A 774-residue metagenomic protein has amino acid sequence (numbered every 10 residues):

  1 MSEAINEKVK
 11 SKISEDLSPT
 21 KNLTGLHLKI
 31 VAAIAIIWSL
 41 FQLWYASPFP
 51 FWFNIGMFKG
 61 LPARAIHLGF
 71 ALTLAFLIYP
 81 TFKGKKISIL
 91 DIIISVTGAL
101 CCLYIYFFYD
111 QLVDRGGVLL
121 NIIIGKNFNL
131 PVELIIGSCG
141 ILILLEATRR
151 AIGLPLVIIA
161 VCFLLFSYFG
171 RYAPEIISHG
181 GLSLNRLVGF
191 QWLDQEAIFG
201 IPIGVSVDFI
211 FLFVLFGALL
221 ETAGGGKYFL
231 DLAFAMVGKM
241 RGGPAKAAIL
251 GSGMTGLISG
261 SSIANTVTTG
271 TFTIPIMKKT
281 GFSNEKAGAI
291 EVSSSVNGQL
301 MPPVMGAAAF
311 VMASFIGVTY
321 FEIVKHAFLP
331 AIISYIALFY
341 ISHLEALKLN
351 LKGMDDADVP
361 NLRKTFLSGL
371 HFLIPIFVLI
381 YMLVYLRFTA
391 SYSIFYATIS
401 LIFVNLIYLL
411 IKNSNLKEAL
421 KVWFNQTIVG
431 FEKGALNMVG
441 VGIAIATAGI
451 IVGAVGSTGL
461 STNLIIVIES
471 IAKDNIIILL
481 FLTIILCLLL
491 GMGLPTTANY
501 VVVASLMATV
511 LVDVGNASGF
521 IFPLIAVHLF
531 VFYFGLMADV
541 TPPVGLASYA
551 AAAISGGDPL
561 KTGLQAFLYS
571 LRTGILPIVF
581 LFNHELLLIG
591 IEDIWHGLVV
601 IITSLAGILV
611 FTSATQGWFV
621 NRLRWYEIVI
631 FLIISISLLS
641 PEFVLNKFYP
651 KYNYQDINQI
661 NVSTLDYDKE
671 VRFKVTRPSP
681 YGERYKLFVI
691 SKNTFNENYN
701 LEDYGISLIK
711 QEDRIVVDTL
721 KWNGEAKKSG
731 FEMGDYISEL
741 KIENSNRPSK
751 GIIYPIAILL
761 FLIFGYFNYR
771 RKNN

Functional and structural regions predicted by a protein language model:
M1-F128, E133-S138, L639: Conserved, well-structured core domains of diverse proteins
S2-L26, A35-I36, K325-N437, Y549-L645 (+2 more regions): Long, contiguous bundles of hydrophobic transmembrane helices that form the permeation core of multi-pass
V31-A35, P62-F76, L90-A99, I135-I143 (+11 more regions): Hydrophobic mid-bilayer segments of alpha-helices in multi-pass membrane transport proteins, especially secondary
L130-I135, A197-F209, M236-A248, T280-K286 (+6 more regions): Membrane-interfacial loop-to-helix junctions in multi-pass transporters
E146, A151, C162-F166, G170 (+6 more regions): Core transmembrane alpha-helical segments of multi-pass membrane transporters/permeases
D208, R747-N773: Selective detector of the "anchor" transmembrane alpha-helix that sits immediately C-terminal
L230-G298, V304-A309, G317, T497-G535 (+1 more regions): Hydrophobic transmembrane alpha-helices that form the pore/transport pathway of multi-pass ion and small-solute
T694-E743: PDZ/PDZ-like domain segments forming the peptide/carboxylate-binding groove, activating on the N-terminal beta-strands
